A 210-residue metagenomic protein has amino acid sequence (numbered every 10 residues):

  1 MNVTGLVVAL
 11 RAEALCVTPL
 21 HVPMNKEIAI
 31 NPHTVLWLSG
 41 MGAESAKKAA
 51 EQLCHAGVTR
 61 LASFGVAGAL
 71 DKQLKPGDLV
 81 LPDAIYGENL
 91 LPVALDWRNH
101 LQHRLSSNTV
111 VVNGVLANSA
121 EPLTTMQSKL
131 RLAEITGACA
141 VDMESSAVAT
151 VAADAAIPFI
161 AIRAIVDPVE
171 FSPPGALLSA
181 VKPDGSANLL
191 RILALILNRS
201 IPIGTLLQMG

Functional and structural regions predicted by a protein language model:
M1-G5, T34: Extreme N-terminal starter segment of soluble prokaryotic enzymes
V7-C16: Gly/serine-rich nucleotide phosphate-binding loop at the start of the catalytic core of nucleotide/ADP-ribose-handling
L15, L20-G210: Glycine-rich phosphate- or other oxyanion-binding loops that anchor nucleotides, phosphorylated ligands
